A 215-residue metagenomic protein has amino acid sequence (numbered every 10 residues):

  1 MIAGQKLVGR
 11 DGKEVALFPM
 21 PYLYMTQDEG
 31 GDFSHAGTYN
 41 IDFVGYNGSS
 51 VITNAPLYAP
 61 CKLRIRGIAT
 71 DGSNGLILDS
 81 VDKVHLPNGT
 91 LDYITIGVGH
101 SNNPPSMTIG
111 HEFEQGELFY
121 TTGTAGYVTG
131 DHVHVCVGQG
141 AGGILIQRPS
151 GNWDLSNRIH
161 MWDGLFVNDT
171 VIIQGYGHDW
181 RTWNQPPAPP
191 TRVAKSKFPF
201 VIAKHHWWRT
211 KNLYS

Functional and structural regions predicted by a protein language model:
M1-A16, N47, V51-I52, Y58 (+3 more regions): Acidic, glycine-rich catalytic/binding loops that coordinate metals and/or anionic ligands
Q5-L7, M20-C61: Short glycine/threonine/proline-enriched tight-turn/helix- or strand-capping micro-motif at secondary-structure
M25, L63, G110-T122: A structural signal for short beta-strand/turn segments enriched in small hydrophobics and glycine
G30, G48, K62-R64, K83 (+1 more regions): Short beta-turn/strand-loop junction motif enriched in small, turn-promoting residues
F33-H35, G126-T129: Short glycine/serine/proline-enriched coil/turn segments at secondary-structure junctions
S34-S50, H85-N102, V137-R148: Small beta-barrel nucleic-acid-binding modules, principally OB-folds
I52-N54, Y58-S106, G130-H132, C136: Zn2+-dependent peptidoglycan hydrolase active-site motif and core
T70-G72, F119-V128: Short, charged beta-turn/beta-strand-edge "cap" motif at the junction between a beta-strand and an adjacent loop
